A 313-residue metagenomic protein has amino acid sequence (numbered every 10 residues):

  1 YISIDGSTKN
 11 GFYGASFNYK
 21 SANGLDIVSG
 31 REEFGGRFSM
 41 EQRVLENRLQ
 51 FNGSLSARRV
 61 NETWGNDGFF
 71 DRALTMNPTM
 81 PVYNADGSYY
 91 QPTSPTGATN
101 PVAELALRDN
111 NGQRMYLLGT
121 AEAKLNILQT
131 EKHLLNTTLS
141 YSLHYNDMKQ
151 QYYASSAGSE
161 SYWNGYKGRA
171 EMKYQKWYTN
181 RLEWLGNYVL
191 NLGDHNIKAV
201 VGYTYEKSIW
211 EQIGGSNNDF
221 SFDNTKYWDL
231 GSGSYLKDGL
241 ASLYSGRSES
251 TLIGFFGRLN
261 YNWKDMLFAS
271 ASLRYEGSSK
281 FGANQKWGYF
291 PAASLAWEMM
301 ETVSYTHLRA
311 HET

Functional and structural regions predicted by a protein language model:
Y1-N18, A22-S29, G35-Y116, S159-S161 (+2 more regions): Flexible loop and strand-edge segments within Gram-negative outer membrane beta-barrel domains
I2, F34-F38, M115-A121, Y178-W184 (+3 more regions): Hydrophobic, lipid-facing positions within transmembrane beta-strands of outer-membrane proteins
S7-N10, V44-E46, I127-E131, L190-G193 (+2 more regions): Outer-membrane beta-barrel strand-turn architecture
Y13-A15, L49-G53, L135-L139, I197-V201 (+3 more regions): Transmembrane beta-strands of outer-membrane beta-barrel proteins
K20-G24, S56-E62, S140-Q150, T204-W210 (+3 more regions): Structural signature of outer-membrane beta-barrel domains
P78-E104, S156, R181, T225-S250: Flexible glycine-rich, low-complexity coil/linker segments exposed to the extracellular/periplasmic environment
Y145, D229-P291: Signature of Gram-negative outer-membrane beta-barrel scaffolds
T306-T313: Conserved small/polar residues in nucleotide/adenosyl-binding loops
